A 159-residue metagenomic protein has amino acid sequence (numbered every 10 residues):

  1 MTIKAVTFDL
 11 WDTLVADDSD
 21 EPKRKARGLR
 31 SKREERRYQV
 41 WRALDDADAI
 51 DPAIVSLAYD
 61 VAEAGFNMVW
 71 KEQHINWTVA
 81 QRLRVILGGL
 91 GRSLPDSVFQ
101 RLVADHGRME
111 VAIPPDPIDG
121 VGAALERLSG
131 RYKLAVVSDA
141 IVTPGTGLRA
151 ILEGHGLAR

Functional and structural regions predicted by a protein language model:
M1-F8: Non-catalytic pre-domain segments flanking phosphatase-related domains
W11, A16-W70: Conserved phosphoryl-transfer catalytic core
E34, Y38, A80, G145-A150: Short, surface-exposed alpha-helical segments at coil->helix boundaries
L44-Y59, G88-V103, R159: Short, surface-exposed acidic
A64-V79, R149, E153: Short, electropositive alpha-helical surface patch
H74-Q81, G88-G89, D96-V98, R108-A135: Short, acidic loop-to-helix structural element flanking the phosphoryl-transfer center in phosphate-processing enzymes
Q100, H106-I113, I141, L157: Conserved acidic, metal-coordinating active-site core of Asp-based, Mg2+-dependent phosphoryl-transfer enzymes
G122-A135, A140-R159: Substrate-recognition/cap helix-loop segment adjacent to the acidic, metal-dependent catalytic center of Asp-based
